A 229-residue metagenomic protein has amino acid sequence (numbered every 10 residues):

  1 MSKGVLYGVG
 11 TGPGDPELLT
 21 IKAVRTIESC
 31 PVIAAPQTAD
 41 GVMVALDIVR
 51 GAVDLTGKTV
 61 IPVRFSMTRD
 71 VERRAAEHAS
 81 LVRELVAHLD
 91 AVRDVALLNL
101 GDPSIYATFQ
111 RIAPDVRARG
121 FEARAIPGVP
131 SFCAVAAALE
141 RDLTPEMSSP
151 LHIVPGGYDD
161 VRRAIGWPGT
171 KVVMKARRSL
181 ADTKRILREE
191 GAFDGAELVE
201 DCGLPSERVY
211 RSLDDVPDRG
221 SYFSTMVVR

Functional and structural regions predicted by a protein language model:
M1-P16, I21-E122, Y210, D215-V216 (+2 more regions): Class I S-adenosyl-L-methionine
L6, V95, I165-R229: A contiguous loop/helix-start segment that scaffolds small-molecule binding in enzyme catalytic cores
P13-P16, A39-D40, G156-D159, R177-S179: Short beta->alpha connector loops
P31, R93, E140, P168-G169: Residue-level detector of structured alpha->beta connecting loops
A35, I61-R64, A125, P145 (+3 more regions): Structural signal for conserved beta-strand scaffold positions within catalytic alpha/beta enzyme cores
D40-V42, T68, P130-C133, L180 (+1 more regions): Short gly/pro/ser/thr-enriched loop/turn and capping motifs at secondary-structure boundaries
V44, L100-G101, P127-P130, G156 (+1 more regions): Short beta->alpha linker loops
S104-W167, P217: Class I SAM-dependent methyltransferase SAM-binding "motif I" and its flanking Rossmann-like core
